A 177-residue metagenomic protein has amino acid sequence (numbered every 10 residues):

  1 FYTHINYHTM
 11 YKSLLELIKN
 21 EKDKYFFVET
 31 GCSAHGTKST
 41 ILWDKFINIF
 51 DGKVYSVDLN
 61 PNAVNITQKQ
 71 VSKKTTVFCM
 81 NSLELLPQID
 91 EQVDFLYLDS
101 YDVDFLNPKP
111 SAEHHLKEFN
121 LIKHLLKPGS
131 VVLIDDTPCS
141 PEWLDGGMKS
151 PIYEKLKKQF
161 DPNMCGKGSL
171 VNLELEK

Functional and structural regions predicted by a protein language model:
F1-K177: A short alpha-helical cap/connector motif
